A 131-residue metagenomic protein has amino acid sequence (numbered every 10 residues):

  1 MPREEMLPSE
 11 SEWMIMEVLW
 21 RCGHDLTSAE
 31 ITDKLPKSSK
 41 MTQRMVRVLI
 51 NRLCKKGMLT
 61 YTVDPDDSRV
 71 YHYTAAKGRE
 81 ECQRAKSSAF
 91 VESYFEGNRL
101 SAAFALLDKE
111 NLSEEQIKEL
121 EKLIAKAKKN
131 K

Functional and structural regions predicted by a protein language model:
M1-E17, C22, K126, N130: Short alpha-helical segments that sit at the start of domains
L7-S11, D64-A85: Short, cationic-aromatic polyanion-contact patches
S9-E17, A29, R44, L120: Short alpha-helical elements of helix-turn-helix
D25-L35: Short acidic, hydrophobic short linear motifs in intrinsically disordered regions
P36-V46: Short, positively charged loop/turn segments that connect secondary-structure elements
R47-N51: Short, hydrophobic-biased segments on the C-terminal half of alpha helices that form "recognition helices"
C54-D64: A short, conserved structural fragment
R84-K129: Amphipathic alpha-helical dimerization/coiled-coil segments that flank or bridge DNA-binding/regulatory modules
